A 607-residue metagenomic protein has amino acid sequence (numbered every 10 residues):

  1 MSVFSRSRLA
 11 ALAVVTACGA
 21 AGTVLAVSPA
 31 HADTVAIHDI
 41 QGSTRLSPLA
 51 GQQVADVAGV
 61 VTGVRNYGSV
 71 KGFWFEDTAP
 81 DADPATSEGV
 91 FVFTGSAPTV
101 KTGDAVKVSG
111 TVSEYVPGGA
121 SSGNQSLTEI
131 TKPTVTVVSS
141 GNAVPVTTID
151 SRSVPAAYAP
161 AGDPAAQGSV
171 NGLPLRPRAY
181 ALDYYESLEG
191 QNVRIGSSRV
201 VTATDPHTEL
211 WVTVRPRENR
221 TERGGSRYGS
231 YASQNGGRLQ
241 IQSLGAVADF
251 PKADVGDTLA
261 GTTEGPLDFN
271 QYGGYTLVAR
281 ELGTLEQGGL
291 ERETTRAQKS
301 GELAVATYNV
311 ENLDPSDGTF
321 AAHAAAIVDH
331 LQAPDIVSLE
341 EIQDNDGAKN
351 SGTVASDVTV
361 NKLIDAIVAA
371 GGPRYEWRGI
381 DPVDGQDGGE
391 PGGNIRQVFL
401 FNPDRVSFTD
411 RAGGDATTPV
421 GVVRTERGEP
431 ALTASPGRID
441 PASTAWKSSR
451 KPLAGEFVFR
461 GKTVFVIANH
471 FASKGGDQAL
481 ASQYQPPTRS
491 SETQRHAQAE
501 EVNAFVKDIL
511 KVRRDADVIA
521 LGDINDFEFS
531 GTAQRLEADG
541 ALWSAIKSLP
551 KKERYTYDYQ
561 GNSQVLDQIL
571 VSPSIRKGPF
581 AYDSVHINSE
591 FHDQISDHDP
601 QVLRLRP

Functional and structural regions predicted by a protein language model:
M1-A32: Secretory targeting and sorting signals
A13, Q41-T44, T134, D346 (+2 more regions): Solvent-exposed, flexible loop/coil residues
T16-C18, I40, L536: A generic structural signal for nonpolar/aromatic side chains embedded in well-ordered alpha-helices
A21-T23, S43, T78, P133 (+2 more regions): Small disulfide-bonded, cysteine-rich extracellular recognition modules and tandem repeats
P29, I130, V200-V201, F408-T409 (+1 more regions): A broad structural signal for short, well-ordered beta-strand segments within beta-sheet-rich domains
A32-A304, Y308, N312-A333, T417-V422 (+3 more regions): Extended non-catalytic accessory segments flanking core domains
R217, T276-P607: Divalent cation-coordinating acidic motifs and surrounding scaffolds that mediate Ca2+/Mg2+/Mn2+/Zn2+-dependent binding
